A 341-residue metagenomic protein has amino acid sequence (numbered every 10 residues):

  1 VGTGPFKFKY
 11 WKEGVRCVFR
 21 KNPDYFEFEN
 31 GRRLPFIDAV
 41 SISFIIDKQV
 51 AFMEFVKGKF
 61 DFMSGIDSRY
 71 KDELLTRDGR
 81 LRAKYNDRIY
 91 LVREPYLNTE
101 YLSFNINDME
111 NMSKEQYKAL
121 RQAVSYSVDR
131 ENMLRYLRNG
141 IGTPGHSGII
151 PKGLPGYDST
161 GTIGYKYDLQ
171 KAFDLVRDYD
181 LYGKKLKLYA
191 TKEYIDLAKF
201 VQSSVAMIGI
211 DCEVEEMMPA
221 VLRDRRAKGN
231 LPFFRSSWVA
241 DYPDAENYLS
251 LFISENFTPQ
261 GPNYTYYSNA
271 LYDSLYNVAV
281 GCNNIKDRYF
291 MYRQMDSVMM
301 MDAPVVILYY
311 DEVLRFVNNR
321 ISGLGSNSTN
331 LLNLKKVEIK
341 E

Functional and structural regions predicted by a protein language model:
V1-P35, A39, Q49-V50, L169-Q170 (+1 more regions): Gly/Pro-rich hinge or "lid" segments in bacterial periplasmic/extracellular proteins
G4-K7, C17-V18, I37-S43, G183-T191 (+2 more regions): Short, well-ordered beta-strand elements
P5-K7, N111, Q116-K118, T143-D178 (+1 more regions): Structural transition elements
K12-R16, V92, Y96-E100, A123-Y157 (+2 more regions): Detector for C-terminal structural segments
Y25-F28, D108-L120: Short helix-loop capping/hinge motifs at secondary-structure junctions, enriched in acidic/polar residues
Y25-R77, D211-E213: Ligand-site clamp/hinge motif
K57-I66, R80, S204, I210-D211 (+1 more regions): Alpha-to-beta junction loops
D67-K84, A240-A245: A ligand-binding cleft/hinge motif common to bilobed small-molecule-binding domains
